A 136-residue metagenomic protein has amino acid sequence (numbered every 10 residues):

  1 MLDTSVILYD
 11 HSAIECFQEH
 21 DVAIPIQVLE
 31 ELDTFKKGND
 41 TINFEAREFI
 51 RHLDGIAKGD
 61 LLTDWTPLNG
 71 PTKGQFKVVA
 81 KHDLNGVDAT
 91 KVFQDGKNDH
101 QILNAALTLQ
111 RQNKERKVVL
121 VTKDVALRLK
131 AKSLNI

Functional and structural regions predicted by a protein language model:
M1-V119, V125-I136: Active-site-proximal, substrate-binding regions of enzyme catalytic domains and RNA-binding/basic surfaces
